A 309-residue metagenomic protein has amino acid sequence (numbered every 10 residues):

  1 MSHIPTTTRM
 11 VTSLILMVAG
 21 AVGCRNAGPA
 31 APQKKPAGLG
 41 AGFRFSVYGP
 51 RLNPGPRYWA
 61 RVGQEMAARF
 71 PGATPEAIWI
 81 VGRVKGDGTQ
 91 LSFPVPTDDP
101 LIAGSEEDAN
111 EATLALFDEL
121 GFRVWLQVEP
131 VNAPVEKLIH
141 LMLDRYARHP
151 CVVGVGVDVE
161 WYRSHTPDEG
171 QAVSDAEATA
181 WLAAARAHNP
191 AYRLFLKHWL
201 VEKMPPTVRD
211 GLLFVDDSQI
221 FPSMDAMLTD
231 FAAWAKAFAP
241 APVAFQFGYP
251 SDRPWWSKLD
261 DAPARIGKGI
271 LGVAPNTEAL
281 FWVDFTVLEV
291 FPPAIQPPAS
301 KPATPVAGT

Functional and structural regions predicted by a protein language model:
P36-G86: Catalytic domains of carbohydrate-active enzymes, especially glycoside hydrolases
L39-F43, P75-W79, V124-V128, V153-V157 (+4 more regions): Hydrophobic faces of well-ordered beta-strands that scaffold small-molecule active sites in alpha/beta enzyme cores
P75-Q127, S174-E177, W181-Y192: Aromatic-lined substrate-binding rim segments of carbohydrate-active enzymes
E106-F117, V131-G154: An active-site-proximal structural segment forming one wall of the substrate-binding cleft that immediately precedes
F122-E136, L182, R186-M204, A244-D252: Aromatic-lined carbohydrate-recognition surfaces of secreted/lumenal glycan-active proteins
K137-L143, L200-A226: Substrate-binding cleft/loops of secretory-pathway carbohydrate-active enzymes
L138-L141, R145-P150, G156-P190: Active-site cleft segment of glycoside hydrolase catalytic domains centered on the general acid/base Glu
I220-M227, F231-K301: Substrate-binding cleft of secreted/luminal carbohydrate-active enzymes
